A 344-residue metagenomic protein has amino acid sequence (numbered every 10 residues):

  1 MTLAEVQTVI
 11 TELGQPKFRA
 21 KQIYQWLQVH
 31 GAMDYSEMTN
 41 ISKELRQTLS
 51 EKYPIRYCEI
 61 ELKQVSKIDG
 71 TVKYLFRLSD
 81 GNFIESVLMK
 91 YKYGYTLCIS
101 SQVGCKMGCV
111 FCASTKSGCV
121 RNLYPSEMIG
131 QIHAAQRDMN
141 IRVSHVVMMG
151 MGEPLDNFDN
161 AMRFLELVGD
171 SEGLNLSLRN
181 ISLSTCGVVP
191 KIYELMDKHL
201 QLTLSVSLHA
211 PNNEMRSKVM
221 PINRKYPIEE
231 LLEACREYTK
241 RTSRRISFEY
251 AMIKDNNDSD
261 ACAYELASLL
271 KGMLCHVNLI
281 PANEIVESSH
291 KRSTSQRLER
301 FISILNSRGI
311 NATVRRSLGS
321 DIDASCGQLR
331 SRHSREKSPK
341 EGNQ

Functional and structural regions predicted by a protein language model:
M1-I84, R236-R245, Y250-Q344: Auxiliary Fe-S-binding modules of radical SAM enzymes
S66, S100-S101, S114, S184 (+1 more regions): Short linear Ser/Thr-Pro motifs
V72, I84, Y95-I99, M107 (+1 more regions): Generic beta-strand structural signal
D80-M89, Y93-G94: P-loop NTP-binding catalytic core
K90-E127: Canonical Radical SAM [4Fe-4S] cluster-binding loop centered on the CxxxCxxC motif and its immediate flanking residues
T115-H145: Conserved alpha-helical substructure of the radical SAM core
Q136-R315: Conserved AdoMet/S-adenosylmethionine-binding subsite of the radical SAM
